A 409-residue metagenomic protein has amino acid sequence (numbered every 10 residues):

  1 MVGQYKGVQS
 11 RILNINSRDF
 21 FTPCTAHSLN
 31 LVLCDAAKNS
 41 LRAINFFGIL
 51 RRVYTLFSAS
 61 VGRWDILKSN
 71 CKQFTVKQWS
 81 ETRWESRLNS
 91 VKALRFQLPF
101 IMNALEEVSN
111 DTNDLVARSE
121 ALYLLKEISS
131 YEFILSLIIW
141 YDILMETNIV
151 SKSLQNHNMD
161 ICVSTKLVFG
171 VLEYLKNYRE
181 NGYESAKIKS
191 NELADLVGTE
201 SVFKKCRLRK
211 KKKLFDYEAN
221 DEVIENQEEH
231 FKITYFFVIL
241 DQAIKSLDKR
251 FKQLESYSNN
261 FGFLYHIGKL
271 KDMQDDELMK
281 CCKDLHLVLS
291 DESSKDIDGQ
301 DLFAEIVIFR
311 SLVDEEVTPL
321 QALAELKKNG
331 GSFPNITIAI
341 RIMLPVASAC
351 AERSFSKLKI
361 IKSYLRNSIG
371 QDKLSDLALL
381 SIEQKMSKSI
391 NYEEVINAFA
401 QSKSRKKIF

Functional and structural regions predicted by a protein language model:
M1-F409: Alpha-helical structural modules in large enzymes and assemblies
